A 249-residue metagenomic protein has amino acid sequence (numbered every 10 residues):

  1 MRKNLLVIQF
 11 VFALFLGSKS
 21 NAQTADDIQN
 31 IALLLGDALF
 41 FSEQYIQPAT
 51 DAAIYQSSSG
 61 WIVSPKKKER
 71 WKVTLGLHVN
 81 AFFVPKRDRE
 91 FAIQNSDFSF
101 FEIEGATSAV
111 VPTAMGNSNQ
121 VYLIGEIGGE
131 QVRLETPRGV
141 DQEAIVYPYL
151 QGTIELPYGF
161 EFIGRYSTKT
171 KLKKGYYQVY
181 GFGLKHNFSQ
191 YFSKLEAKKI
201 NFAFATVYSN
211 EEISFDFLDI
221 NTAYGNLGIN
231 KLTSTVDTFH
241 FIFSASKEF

Functional and structural regions predicted by a protein language model:
Q23-F100, A144, G152: Short glycine/proline- and aromatic-enriched beta-strand/turn motifs that initiate or cap beta-hairpins
Q56-P65, A81, L156-Y158, H186-K194 (+1 more regions): Outer-membrane beta-barrel proteins
V63-W71, K86, K174, S189-N201: Short loop/turn motifs that connect adjacent beta-strands in outer-membrane beta-barrel proteins
S64, L75-L77, L150-L156, F182-F188 (+2 more regions): Residues on the lipid-exposed face of transmembrane beta-strands in outer-membrane beta-barrel proteins
E69-W71, E143-P148, Y176-F182, K198 (+1 more regions): Residues that define the transmembrane beta-barrel architecture of outer-membrane proteins
V79-F83, Y166-T170, F188, T206-E212: Transmembrane beta-strands of outer-membrane beta-barrel pores
D88-E90, P112, G125-Q142, K171-Y177 (+1 more regions): Extracellular/periplasm-exposed beta-strand and loop segments of Gram-negative cell-envelope proteins, dominated by
D141-Y147, L156-P157, E161-V179: Solvent-exposed loop/turn segments connecting transmembrane beta-strands in outer-membrane beta-barrel proteins
